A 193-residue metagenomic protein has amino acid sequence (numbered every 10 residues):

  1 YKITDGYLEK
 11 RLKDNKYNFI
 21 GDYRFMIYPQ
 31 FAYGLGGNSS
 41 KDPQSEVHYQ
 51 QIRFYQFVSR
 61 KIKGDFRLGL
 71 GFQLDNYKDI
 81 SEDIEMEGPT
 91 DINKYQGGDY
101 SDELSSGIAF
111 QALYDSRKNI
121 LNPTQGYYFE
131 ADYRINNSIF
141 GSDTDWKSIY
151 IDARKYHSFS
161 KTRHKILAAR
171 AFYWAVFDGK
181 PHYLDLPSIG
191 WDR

Functional and structural regions predicted by a protein language model:
Y1-L104: Gram-negative/organellar outer-membrane beta-barrel architecture
G98, I108-L113, R117-R193: C-terminal outer-membrane beta-barrel translocator/porin domains of Gram-negative envelope proteins and their
